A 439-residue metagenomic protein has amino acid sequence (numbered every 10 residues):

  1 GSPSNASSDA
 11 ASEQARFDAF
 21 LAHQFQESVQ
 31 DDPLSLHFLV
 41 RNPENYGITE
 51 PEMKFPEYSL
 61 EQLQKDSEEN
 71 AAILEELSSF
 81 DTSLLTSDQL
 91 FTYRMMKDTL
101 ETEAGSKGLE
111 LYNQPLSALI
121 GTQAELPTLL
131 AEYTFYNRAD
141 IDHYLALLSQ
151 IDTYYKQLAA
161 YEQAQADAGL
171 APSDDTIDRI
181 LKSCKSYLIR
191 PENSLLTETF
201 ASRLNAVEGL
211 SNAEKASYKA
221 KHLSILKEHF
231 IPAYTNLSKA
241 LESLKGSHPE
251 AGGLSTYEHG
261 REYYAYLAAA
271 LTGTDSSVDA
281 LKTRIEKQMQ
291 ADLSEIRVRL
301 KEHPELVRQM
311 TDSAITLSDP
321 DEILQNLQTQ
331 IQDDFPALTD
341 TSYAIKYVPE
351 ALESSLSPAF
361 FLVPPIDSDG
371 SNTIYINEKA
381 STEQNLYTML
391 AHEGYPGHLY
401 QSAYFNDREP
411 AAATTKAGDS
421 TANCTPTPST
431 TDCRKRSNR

Functional and structural regions predicted by a protein language model:
G1-S4: Sec-dependent N-terminal signal peptides of Gram-positive bacterial secreted proteins and lipoproteins
A6-R439: N-terminal maturation segment of proteins
